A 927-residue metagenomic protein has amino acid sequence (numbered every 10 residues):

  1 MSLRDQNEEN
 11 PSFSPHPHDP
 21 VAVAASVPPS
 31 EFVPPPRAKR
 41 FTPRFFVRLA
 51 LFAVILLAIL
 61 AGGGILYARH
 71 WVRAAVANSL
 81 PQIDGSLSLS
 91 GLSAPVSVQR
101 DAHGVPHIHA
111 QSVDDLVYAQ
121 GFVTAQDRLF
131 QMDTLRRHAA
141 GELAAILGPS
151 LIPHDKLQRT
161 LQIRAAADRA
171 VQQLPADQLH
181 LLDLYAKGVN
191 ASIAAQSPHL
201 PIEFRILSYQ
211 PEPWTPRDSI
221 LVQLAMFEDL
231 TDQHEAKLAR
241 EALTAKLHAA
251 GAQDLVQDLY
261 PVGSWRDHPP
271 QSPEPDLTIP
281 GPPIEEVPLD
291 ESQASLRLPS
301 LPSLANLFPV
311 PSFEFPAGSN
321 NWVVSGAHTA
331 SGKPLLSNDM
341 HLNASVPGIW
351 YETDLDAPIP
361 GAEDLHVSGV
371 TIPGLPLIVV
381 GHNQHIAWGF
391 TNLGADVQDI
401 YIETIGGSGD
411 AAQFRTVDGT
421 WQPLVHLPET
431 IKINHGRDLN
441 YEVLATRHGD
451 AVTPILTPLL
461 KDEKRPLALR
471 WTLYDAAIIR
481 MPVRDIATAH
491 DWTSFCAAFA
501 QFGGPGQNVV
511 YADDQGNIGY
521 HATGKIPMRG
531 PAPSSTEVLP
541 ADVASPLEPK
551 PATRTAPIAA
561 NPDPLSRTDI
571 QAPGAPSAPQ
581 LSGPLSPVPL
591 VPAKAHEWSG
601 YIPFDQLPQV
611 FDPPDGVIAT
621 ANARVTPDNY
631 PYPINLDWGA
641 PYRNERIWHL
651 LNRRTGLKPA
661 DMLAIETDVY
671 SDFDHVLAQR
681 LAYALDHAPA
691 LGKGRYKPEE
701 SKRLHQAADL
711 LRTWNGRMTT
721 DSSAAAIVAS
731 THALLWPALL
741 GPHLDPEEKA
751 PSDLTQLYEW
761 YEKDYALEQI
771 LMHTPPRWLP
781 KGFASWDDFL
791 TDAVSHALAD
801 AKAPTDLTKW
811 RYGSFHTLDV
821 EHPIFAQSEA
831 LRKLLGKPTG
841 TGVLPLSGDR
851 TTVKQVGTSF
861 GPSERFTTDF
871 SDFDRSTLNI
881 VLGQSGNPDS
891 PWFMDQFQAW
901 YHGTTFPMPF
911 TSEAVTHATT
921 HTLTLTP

Functional and structural regions predicted by a protein language model:
S2-F45: N-terminal Lys/Arg-rich, disordered targeting/topogenic segments
A38-I59: N-terminal Sec-pathway targeting helices
G62-L335, M340, V346, P358 (+3 more regions): Substrate-recognition/specificity elements adjacent to catalytic centers across diverse enzyme folds
L116-Q120, A166-L179, A468-R470, R480-I486 (+3 more regions): Second-shell loop/turn segments in exported
L355-L377, G381-I386, F390-V543, L581-P587: Glycine- and hydrophobic-rich flexible loops that cap the catalytic core of alpha/beta enzyme folds
Q501-V543, I558-N561, S566, P579-R654 (+3 more regions): Hydrophobic alpha-helical segments
Y632-G694, E700, D788-P927: Terminal end segments
V728-Y812: Charged, long alpha-helical assembly modules
